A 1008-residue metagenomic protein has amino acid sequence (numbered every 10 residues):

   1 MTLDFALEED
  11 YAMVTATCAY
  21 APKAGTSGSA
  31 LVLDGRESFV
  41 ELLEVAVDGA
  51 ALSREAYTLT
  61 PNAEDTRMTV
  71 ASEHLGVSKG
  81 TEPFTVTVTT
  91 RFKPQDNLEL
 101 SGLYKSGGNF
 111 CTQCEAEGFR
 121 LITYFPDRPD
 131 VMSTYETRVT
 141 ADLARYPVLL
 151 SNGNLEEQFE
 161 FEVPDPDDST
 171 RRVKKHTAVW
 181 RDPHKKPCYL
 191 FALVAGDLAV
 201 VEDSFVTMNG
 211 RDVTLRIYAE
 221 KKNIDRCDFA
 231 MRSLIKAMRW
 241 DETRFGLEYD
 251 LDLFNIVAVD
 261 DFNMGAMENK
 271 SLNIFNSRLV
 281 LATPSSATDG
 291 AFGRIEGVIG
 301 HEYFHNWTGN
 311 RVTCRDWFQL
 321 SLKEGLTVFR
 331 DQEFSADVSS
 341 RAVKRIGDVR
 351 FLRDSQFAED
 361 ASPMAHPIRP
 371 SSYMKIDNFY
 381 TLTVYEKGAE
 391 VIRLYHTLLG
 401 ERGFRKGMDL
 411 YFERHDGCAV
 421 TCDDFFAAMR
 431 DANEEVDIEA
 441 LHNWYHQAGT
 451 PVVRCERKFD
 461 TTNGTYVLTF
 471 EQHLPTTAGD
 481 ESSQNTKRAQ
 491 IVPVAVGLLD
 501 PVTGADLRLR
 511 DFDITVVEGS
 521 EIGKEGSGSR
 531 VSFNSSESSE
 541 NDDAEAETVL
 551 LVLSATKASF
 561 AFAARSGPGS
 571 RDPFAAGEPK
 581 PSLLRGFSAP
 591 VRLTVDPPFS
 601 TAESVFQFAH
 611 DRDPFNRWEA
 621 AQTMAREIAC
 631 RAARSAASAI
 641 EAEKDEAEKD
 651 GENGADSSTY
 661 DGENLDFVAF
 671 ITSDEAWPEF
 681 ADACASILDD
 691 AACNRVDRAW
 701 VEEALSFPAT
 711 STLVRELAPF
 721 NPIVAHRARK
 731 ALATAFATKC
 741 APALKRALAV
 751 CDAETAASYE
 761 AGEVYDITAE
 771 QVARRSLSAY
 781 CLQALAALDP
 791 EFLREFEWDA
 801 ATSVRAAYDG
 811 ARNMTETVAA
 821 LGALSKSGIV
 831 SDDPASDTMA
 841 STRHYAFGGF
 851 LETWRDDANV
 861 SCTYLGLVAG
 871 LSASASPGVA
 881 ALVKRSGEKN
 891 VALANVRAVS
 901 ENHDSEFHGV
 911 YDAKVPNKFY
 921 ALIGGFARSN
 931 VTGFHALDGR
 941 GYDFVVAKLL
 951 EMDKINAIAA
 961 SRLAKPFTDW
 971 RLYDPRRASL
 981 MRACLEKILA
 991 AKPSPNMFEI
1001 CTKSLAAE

Functional and structural regions predicted by a protein language model:
M1-G25: Early extracytoplasmic/domain-onset interaction patches
A12-Y20, T137, T465-H473: Short, well-ordered beta-strand segments enriched in hydrophobic/aromatic residues
A19-F39, Y124-D127, Y135-D142, D423 (+1 more regions): Surface-exposed beta-strand/loop patches in extracellular or lumenal glycoproteins
G25, L31, R36-S106, D167-R172 (+1 more regions): A surface-exposed beta-strand-loop module
F39-A46, E435-A440, T450-L583, C630 (+3 more regions): Beta-strand-rich binding/interaction modules
T89-E202, P614-R617: Extended, low-hydrophobicity, Ser/Thr/Pro/Gly-biased non-transmembrane segments
W180, N209-N463, L468, S527 (+3 more regions): Hydrophobic alpha-helical and helix-loop surface patches within well-folded domains that function as non-catalytic
D354, V552, A561-E643, E648 (+1 more regions): Long, ordered, helix-rich scaffold segments
